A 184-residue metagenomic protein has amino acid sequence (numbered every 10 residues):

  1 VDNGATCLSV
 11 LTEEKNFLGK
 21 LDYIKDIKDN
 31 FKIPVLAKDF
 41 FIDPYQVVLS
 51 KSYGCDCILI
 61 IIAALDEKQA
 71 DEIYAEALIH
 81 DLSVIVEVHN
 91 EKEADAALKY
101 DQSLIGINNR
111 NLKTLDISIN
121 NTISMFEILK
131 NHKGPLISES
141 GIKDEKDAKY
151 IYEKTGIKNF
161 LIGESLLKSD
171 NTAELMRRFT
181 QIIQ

Functional and structural regions predicted by a protein language model:
V1, I119-L129, L166-Q184: C-terminal helical cap(s) of enzyme catalytic domains, especially alpha/beta-barrels
V1-I85, E93-A96, T122-M125: N-terminal active-site wall of soluble small-molecule enzyme domains
G4-C7, N30-I33, S52-I58, L78-L82 (+4 more regions): Glycine-enriched alpha-helix->loop->beta-strand junction motifs that scaffold or abut catalytic
V10-T12, L49-Q69, G106-L115, T155-M176: Glycine-rich phosphate-binding active-site loops on the catalytic face of alpha/beta enzymes
E13, F40, A63, H89-E91 (+3 more regions): Active-site beta-loop-alpha junctions enriched in small/polar residues
I42-G54, N90-D101, H132-S138, I142-I162 (+2 more regions): Catalytic cores of alpha/beta
Y100-D144: Glycine/small-residue-rich hydrophobic helix-like segments
